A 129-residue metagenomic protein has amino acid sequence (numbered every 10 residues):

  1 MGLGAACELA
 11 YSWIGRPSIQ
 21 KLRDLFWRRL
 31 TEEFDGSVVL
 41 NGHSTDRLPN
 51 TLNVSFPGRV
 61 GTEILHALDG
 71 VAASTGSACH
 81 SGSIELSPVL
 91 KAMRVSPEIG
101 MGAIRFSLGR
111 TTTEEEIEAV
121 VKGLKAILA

Functional and structural regions predicted by a protein language model:
M1-A129: Pyridoxal 5′-phosphate
